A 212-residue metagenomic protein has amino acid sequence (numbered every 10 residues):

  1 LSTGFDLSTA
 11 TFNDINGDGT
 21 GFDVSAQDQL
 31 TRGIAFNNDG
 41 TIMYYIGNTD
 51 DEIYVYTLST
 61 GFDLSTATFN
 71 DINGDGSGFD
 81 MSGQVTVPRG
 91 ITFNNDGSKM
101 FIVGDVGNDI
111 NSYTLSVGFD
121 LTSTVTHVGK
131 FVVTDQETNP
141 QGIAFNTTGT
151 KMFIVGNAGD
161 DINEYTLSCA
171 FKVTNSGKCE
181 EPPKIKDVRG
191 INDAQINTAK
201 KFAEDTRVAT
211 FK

Functional and structural regions predicted by a protein language model:
L1-A10, T57-A67, Y113-T122, Y165-N175: Short loop/turn segments immediately following beta-strands, especially the blade-tip and inter-blade linker loops
N16-S25, N73-S82, H127-V133: A short beta-strand motif characteristic of beta-propeller blades
N48, D105, N157: Short loop/turn segments immediately following the C-termini of beta-strands
Q141-S176: Blade-level signature of beta-propeller repeat domains, shared across WD40, Kelch, NHL, RCC1 and BNR/Asp-box propellers
F171-K212: Enriched but not universal
